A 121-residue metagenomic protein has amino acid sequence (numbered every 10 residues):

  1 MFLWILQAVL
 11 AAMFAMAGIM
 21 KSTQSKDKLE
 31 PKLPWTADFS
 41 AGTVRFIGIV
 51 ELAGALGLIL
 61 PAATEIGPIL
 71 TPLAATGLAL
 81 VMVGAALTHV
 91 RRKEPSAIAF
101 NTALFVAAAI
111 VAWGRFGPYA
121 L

Functional and structural regions predicted by a protein language model:
M1-L121: Membrane-interface extramembranous regions
